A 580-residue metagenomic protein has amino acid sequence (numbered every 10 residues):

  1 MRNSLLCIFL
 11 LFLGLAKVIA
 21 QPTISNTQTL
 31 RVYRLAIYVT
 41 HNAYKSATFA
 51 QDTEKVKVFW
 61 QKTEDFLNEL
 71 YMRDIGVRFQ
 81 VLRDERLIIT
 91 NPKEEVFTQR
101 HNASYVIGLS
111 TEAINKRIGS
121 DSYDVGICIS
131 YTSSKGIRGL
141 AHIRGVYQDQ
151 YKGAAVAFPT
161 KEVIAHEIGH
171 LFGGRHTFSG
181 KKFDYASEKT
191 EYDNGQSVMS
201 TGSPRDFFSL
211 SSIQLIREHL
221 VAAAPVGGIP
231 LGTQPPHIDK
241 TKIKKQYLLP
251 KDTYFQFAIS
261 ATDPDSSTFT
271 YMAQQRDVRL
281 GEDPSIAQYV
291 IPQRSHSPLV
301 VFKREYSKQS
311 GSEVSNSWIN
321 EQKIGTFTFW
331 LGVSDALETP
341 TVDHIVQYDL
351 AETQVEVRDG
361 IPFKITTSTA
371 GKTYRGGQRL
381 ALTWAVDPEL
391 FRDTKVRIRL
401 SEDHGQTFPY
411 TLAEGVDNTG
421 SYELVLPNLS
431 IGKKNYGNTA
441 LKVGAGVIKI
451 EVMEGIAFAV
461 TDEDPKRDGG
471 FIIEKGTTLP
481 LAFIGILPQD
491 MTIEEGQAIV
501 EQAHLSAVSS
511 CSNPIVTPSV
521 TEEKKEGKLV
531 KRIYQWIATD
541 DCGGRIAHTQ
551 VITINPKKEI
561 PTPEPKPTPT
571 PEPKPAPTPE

Functional and structural regions predicted by a protein language model:
I24-G332, T339-Q347: Extracellular (secreted or membrane-anchored) zinc-dependent metallopeptidases, primarily metzincins but also closely
L220-D239, Q354-F363, E474-F483: Proline/serine/threonine-rich low-complexity linkers at boundaries of modular beta-sandwich domains
K240-Q246, I365-A370, I486-Q489, S519-T521: Surface-exposed, proline-enriched loop/turn segments that connect beta strands in immunoglobulin-like
Q246-F255, G371-Q378, M491-V500, E526-K528: Short, solvent-exposed loop/linker segments at the N-terminal edge of repeated beta-sheet extracellular domains
P250, I259-D265, D277, D335 (+3 more regions): Extracellular acidic, Ser/Thr/Pro-rich low-complexity tracts
D265-M272, T394, N513-V516: Solvent-exposed loop segments of extracellular immunoglobulin-like
Q274-T328, G332-L479, A498-I499: Extended, solvent-exposed regions of the mature portions of secreted/cell-surface glycoproteins
T478-P565, P569, P579-E580: Proline-threonine-serine-rich low-complexity tracts
